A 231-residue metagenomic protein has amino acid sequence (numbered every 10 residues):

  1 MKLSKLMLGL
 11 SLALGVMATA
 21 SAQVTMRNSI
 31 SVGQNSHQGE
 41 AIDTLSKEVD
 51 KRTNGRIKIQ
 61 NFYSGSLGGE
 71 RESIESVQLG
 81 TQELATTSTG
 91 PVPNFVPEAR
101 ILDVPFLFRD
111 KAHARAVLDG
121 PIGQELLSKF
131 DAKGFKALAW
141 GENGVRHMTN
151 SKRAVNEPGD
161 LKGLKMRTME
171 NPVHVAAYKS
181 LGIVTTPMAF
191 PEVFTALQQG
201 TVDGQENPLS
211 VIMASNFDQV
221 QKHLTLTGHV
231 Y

Functional and structural regions predicted by a protein language model:
M1-L8: Bacterial N-terminal signal peptides that target proteins for export
G9-V16: Bacterial N-terminal signal peptides
L10, Q23-H113, P121-Q124, S128-Y231: N-terminal secretory/targeting leader peptides
V16-A22: Sec/Tat signal peptide C-region and signal peptidase I cleavage site
